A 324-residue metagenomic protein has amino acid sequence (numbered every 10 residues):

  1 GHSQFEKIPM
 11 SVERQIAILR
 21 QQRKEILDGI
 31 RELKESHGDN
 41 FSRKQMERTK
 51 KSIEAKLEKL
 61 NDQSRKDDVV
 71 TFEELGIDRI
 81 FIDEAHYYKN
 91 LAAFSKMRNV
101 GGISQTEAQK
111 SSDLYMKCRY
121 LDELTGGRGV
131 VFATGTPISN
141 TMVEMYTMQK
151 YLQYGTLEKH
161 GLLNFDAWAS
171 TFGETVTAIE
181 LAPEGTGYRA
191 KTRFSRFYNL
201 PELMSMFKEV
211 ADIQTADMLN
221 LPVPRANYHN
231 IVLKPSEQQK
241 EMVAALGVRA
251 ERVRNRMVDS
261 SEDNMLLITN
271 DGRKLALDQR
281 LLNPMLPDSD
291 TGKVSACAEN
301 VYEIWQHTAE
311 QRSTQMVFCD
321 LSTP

Functional and structural regions predicted by a protein language model:
G1-Q21, A55, N61-D62, K66-R79 (+4 more regions): Inter-lobe coupling linker of SF2 helicases/translocases
I8-S11, A17-K59, K89-T106: Conserved P-loop NTPase mechanochemical-coupling segment
D83-E84: Walker B catalytic acidic pair
Y88-K89, S139-T141, P324: Flexible loop/turn segments at secondary-structure boundaries
M257-M265, E310-P324: Conserved strand-helix element at the start of the C-terminal RecA-like helicase core
A296-E299: Active-site and adjacent substrate-binding regions of carbohydrate-active enzymes
V301-R312: Glycine-rich phosphate/diphosphate-binding loops that line cofactor/substrate pockets in enzymes
